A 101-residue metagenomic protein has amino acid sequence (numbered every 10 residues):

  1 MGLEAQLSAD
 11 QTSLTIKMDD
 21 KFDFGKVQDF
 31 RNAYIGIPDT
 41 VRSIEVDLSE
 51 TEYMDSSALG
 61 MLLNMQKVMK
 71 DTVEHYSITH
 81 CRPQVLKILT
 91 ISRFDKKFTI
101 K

Functional and structural regions predicted by a protein language model:
M1: Extracellular glycan-recognition surfaces and repeat-rich motifs
E4-R31, S49: STAS-typified acidic loop motif
F24-K97: Amphipathic alpha-helical interaction surfaces in cytosolic regulatory modules
T99-K101: Short acidic-hydrophobic, aromatic-tinged amphipathic segments that line or gate anion-handling sites
